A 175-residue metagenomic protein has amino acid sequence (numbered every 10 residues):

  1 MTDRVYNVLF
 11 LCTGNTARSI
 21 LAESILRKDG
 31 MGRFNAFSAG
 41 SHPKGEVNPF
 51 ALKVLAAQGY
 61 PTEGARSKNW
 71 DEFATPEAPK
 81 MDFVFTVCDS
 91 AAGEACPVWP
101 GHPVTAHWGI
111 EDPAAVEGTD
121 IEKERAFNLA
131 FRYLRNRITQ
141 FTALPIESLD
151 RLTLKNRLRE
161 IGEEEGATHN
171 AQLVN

Functional and structural regions predicted by a protein language model:
M1-N175: Short polar/charged helix/loop
